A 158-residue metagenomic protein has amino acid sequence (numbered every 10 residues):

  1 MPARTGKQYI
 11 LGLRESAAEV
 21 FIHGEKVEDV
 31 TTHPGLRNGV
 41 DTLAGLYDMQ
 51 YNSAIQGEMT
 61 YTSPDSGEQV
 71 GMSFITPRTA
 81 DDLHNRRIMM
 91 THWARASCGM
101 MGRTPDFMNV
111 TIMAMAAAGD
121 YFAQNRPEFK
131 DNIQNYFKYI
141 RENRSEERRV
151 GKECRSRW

Functional and structural regions predicted by a protein language model:
M1-S63: Acidic/polar, glycine-rich intrinsically disordered N-terminal extensions of enzymes
E19, E146-E147: Structural motif
D48-E146: Internal helix-loop-helix
E147-C154: Conserved small/polar residues in nucleotide/adenosyl-binding loops
